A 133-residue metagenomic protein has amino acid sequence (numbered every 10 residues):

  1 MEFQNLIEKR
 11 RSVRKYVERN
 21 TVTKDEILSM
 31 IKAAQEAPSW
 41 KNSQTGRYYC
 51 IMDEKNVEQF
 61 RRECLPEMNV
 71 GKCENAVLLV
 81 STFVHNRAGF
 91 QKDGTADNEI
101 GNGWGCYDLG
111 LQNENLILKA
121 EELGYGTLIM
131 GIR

Functional and structural regions predicted by a protein language model:
M1-L28: Specificity-determining recognition surfaces
F3, Y16, Y48-Y49, Y107 (+1 more regions): Aromatic side chains
V22, M52-K55, I132-R133: Short beta->alpha linker loops
E26-L28, K32, E36-G110: Glycine/small-residue-rich phosphate/adenosyl-binding loop
W104, L123-R133: GST superfamily/GST-like fold recognition
K119: Hydrophobic/aromatic ligand-binding patch that stacks against planar heteroaromatic rings of cofactors or nucleotides
